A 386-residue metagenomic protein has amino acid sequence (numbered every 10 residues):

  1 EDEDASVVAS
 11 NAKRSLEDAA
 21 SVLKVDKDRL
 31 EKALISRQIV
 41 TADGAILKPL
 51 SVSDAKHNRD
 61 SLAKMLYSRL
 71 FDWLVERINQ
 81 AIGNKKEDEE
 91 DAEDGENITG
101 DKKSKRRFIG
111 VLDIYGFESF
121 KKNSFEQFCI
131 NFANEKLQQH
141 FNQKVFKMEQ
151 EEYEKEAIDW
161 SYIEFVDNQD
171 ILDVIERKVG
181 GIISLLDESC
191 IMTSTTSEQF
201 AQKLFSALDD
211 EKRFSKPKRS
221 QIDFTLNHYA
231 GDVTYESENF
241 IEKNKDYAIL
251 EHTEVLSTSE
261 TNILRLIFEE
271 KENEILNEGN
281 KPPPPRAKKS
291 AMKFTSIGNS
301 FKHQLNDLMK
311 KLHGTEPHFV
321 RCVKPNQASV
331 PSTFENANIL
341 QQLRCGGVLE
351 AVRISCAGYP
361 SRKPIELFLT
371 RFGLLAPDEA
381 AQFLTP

Functional and structural regions predicted by a protein language model:
E1-H57, S61-G83, D88-P386: Extended, low-complexity interaction tracts enriched in P/G/S/Q
